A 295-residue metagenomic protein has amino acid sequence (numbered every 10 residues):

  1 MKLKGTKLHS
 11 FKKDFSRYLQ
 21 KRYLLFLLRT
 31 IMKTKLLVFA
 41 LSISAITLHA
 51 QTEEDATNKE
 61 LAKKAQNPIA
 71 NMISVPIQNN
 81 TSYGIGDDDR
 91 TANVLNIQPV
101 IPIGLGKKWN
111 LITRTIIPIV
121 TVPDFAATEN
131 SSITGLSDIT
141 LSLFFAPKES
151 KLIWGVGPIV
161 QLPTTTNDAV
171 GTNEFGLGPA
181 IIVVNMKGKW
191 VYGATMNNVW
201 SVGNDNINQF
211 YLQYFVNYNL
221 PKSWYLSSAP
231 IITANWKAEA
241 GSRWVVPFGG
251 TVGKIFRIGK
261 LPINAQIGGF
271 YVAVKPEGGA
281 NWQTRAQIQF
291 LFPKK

Functional and structural regions predicted by a protein language model:
M1-A62, K294-K295: Cleavable N-terminal export/targeting peptides
Q51-V202, I207-K295: Transmembrane beta-barrel domains of Gram-negative outer membranes and organellar outer membranes
